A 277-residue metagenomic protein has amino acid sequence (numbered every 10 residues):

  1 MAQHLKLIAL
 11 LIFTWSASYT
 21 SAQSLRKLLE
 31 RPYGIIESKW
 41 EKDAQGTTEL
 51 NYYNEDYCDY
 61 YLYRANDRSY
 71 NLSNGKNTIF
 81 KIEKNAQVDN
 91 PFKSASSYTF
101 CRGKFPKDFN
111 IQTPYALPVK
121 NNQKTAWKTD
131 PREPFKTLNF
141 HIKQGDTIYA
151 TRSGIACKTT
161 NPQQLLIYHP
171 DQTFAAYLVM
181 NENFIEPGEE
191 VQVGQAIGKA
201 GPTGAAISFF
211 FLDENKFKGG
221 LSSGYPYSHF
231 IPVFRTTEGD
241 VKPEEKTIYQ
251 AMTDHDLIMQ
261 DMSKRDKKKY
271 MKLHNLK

Functional and structural regions predicted by a protein language model:
M1-R26, Y52: Bacterial Sec-dependent N-terminal signal peptides
Q23-G75: Cationic-aromatic interfacial patches
N66-A95: Intrinsically disordered, low-complexity Pro/Gly/Ser/Thr-rich segments with frequent PxxP/GP/PP motifs and embedded
Q87-K120: Terminal connector regions
I111-Y115, S208-K277: Acidic, glycine-rich catalytic/binding loops that coordinate metals and/or anionic ligands
K124-Y149: Short glycine/threonine/proline-enriched tight-turn/helix- or strand-capping micro-motif at secondary-structure
I148-A150, G154-A156, G188-A200: A structural signal for short beta-strand/turn segments enriched in small hydrophobics and glycine
A150-F184, G204-S208: Zn2+-dependent peptidoglycan hydrolase active-site motif and core
